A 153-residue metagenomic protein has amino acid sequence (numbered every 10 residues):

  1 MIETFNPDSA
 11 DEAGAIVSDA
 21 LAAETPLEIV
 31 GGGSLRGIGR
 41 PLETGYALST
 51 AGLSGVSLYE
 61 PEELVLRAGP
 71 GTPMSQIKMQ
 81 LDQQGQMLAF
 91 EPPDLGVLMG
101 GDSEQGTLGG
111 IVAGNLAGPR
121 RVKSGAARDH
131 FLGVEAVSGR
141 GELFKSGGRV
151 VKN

Functional and structural regions predicted by a protein language model:
M1-T4, G69, M74, K123-G133: Active-site-proximal helix-loop elements at catalytic-domain edges
E3-L95: Glycine-rich N-terminal segment of FAD-binding domains in flavoprotein oxidoreductases, spanning the beta-loop-helix
E91, G100-N153: FAD-binding subdomain of flavoenzyme oxidoreductases
